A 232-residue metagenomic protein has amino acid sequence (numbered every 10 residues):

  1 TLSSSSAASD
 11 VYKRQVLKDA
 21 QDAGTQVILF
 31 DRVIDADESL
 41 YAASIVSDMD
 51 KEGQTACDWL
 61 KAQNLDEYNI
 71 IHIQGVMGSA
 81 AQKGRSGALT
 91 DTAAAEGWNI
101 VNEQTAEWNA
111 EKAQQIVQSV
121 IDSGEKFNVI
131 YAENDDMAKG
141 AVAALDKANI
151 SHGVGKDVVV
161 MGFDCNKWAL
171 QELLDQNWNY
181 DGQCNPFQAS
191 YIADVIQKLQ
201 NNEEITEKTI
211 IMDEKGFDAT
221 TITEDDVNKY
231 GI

Functional and structural regions predicted by a protein language model:
T1-A8, Y12: Single conserved hydrophobic/aromatic residue that forms the stacking wall/gate of nucleotide- or nucleobase-binding
R14-K51, N166-L174, T220: Flexible loop/hinge segments that line or gate small-molecule binding clefts
D22-Q26, I150, V154-V158: A short helix->loop->beta-strand "cap" motif at the edges of active sites that frequently abuts
S44-N69, K112-Q114, C165-A169, C184-N201: Hydrophobic alpha-helical segments within soluble ligand-binding/sensing domains
E52-A56, A80-N99, K112, I116 (+1 more regions): Short, solvent-exposed amphipathic alpha-helices that sit in or adjacent to ligand/effector-binding or catalytic
N69-H72, A93-A110, D213: Short beta-strand elements in bilobed, periplasmic/extracellular small-molecule ligand-binding domains
I73, M77, A81, D91-A93 (+1 more regions): Hinge/cleft segment of the Venus flytrap/periplasmic-binding protein
N102-G124, A138-G140: Structural motif
